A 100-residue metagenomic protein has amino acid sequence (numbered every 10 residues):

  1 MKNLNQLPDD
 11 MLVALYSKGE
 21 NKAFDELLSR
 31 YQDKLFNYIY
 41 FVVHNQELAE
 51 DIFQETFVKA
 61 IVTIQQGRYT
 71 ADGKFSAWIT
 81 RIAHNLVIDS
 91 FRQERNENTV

Functional and structural regions predicted by a protein language model:
M1-L7, M11: Intrinsic, short, N-terminal disordered tails of RNA polymerase sigma-factor systems
K2-N3, S17-E26, F36-E55: Short, charged helix-capping/linker segments at alpha-helix termini
S17, F57-K74, E94: Sigma70-family region 2
L27, W78, E94: Alpha-helical DNA-contacting segments of helix-turn-helix folds
N37, D51-V58, G73-N85: Structural recognition of an alpha-helix C-terminal capping motif at a helix-to-coil junction
Q66, T70, R81-V100: Arg/Lys-rich amphipathic alpha helix in sigma70-family domain 2
